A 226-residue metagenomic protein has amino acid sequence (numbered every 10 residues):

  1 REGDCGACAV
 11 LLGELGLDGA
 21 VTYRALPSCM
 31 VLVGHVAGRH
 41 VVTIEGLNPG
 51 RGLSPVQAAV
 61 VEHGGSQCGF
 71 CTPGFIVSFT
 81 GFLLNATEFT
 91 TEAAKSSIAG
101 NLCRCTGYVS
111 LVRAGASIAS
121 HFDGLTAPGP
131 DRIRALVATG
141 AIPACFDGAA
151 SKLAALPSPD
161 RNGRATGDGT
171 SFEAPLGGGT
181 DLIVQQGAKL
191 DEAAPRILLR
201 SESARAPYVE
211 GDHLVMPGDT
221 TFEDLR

Functional and structural regions predicted by a protein language model:
R1-G6, G169, L176-G178: Short, basic and Ser/Thr-rich N-terminal targeting/leader segments
R1-P157, E202-S203, E210-V215, T220-F222 (+1 more regions): Signature of N-terminal electron-transfer/Fe-S-associated modules in redox systems
A9-L12, A165-D168, I183-G187: A generic short-segment signal for beta-strand/edge and adjacent turn/coil regions
P27-M30, G177, I183-E210, P217: Structural signature of FAD isoalloxazine-binding scaffolds in flavoprotein oxidoreductases
A94, T166, P195-L199: Generic low-polarity alpha-helical segments
L111, D181-L182: Alpha-helix capping/helix-boundary segments
P159-E173, A188-L190, D212: Noncatalytic alpha-helical scaffold of FAD-dependent oxidoreductases
